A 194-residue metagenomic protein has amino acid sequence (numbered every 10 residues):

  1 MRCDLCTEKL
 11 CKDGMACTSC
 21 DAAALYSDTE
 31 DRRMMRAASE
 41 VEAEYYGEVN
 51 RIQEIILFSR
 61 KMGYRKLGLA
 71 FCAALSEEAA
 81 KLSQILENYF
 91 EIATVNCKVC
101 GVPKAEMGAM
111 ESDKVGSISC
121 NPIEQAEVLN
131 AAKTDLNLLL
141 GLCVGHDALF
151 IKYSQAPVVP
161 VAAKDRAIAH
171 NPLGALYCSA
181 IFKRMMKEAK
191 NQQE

Functional and structural regions predicted by a protein language model:
M1-K66, A73-E77: Electropositive, gly/pro-rich neighborhoods at or near active sites that engage anionic ligands
F58-N88, I92-K98: Extracellular-facing segments of soluble proteins and assemblies that are Gly/Ser/Thr-biased and enriched in aromatics
L82-V128: Long, charge-dense
S83-E87, K152-P157, A175-Y177: Short, solvent-exposed amphipathic alpha-helical segments in soluble enzyme and RNA/protein-processing domains
A126-A132, G145-I151, H170: Intrinsically disordered, low-complexity, charge-dense segments enriched in Lys/Arg and Glu/Asp interspersed
D147-A167: A short, gly/pro- and small-residue-rich
P160-E194: C-terminal functional extensions of proteins
